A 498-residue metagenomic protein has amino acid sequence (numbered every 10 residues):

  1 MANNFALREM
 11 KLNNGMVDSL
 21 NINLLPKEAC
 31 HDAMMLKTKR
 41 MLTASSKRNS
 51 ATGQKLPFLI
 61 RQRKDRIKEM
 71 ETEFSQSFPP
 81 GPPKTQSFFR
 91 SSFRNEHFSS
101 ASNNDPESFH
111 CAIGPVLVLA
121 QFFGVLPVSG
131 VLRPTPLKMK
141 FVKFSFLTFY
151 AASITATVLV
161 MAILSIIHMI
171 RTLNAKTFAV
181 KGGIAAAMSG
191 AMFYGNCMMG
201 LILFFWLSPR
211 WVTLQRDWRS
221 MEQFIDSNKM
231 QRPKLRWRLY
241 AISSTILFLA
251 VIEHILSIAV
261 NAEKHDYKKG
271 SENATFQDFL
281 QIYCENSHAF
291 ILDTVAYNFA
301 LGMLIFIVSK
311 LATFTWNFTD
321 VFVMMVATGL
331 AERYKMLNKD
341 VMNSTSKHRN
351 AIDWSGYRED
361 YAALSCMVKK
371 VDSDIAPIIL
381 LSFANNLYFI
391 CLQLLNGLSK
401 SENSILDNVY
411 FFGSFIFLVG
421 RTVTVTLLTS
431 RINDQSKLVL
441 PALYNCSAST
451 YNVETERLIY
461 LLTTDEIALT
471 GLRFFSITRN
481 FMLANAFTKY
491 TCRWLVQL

Functional and structural regions predicted by a protein language model:
A2-K27, K37-T43, K47-I432, S449 (+2 more regions): Membrane-embedded alpha-helical segments and the immediately adjacent membrane-proximal loops of multi-pass integral
I432-E454: C-terminal hydrophobic structural anchor segments that stabilize assembly/packing rather than catalytic chemistry
E456, Y460: Long, aromatic- and glycine/proline-rich binding clefts that accommodate carbohydrate-like moieties
